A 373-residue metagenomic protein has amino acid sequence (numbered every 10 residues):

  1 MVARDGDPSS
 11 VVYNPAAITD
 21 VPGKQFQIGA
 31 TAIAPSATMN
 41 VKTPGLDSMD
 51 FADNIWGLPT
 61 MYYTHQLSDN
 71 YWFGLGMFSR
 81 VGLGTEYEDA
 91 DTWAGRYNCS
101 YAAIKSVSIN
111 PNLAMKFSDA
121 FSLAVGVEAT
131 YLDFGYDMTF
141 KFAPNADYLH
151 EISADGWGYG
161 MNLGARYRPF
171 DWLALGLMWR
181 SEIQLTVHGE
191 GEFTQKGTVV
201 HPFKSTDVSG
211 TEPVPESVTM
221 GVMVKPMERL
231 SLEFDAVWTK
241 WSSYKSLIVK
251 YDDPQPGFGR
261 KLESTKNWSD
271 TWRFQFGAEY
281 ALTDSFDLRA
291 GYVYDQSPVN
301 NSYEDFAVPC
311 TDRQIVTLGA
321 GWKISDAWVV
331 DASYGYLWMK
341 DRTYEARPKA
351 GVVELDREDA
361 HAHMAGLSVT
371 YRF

Functional and structural regions predicted by a protein language model:
M1, T19-A37: Transmembrane beta-strand segments of Gram-negative outer membrane beta-barrel proteins
M1-V2, G6, G23, M39-S48 (+1 more regions): Outer-membrane beta-barrel porins/channels
V11-A16: N-terminal periplasmic accessory domains that precede and gate Gram-negative outer-membrane beta-barrel machines
